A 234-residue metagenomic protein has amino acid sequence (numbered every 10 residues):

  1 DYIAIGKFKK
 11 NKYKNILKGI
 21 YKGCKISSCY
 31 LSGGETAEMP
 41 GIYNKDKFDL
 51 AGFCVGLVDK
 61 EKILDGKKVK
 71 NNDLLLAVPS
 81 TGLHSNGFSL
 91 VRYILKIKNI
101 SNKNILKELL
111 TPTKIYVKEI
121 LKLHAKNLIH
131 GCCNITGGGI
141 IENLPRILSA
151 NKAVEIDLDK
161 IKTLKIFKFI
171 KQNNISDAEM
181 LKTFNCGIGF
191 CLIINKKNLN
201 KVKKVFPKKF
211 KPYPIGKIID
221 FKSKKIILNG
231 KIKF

Functional and structural regions predicted by a protein language model:
D1-F88, K217, K231: Glycine-rich anion-binding loops of enzyme active sites
K12-S32, Y43-F48, K98-L110, K114-F234: Glycine-/charge-enriched secondary-structure boundary and capping motifs
F88-N99: Short, compositionally biased
